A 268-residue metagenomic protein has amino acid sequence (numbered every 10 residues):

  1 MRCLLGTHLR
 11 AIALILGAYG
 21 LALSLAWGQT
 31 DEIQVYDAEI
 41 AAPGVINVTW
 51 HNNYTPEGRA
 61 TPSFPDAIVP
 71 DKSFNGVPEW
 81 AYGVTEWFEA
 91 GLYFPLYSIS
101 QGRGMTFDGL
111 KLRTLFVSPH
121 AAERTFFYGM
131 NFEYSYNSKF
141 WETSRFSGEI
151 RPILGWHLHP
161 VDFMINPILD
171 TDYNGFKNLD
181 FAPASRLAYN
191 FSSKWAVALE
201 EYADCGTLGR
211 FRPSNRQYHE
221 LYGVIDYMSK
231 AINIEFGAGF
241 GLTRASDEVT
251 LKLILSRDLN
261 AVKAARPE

Functional and structural regions predicted by a protein language model:
M1-H8: N-terminal secretory signal peptides that target proteins for export/translocation
H8-A11, Q29-D31: Generic short amphipathic/hydrophobic targeting helices enriched at N-termini, encompassing Sec-type signal peptides
A11-S24: Bacterial N-terminal signal peptides
W27-E268: Transmembrane beta-barrel domains of Gram-negative outer membranes and organellar outer membranes
